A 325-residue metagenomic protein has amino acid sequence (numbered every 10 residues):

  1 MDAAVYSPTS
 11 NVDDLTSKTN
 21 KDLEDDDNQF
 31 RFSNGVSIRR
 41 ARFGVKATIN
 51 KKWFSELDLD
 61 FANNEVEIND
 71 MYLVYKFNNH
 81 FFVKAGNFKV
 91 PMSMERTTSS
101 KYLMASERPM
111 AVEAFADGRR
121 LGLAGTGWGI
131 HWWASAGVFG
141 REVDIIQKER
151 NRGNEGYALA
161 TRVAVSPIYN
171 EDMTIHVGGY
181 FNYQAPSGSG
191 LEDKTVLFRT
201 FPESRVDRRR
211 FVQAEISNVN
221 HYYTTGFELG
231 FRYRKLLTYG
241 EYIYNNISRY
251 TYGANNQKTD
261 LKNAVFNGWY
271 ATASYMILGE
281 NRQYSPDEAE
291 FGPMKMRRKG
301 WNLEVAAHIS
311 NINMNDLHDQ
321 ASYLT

Functional and structural regions predicted by a protein language model:
M1-D13, E24-D144, K148-S187, V265 (+2 more regions): Outer membrane beta-barrel
D13-L23, A321-T325: Short, polar loop/linker segments at the starts of domains and inter-domain junctions
Q29-F30, L191-T325: Outer-membrane beta-barrel pore domains
